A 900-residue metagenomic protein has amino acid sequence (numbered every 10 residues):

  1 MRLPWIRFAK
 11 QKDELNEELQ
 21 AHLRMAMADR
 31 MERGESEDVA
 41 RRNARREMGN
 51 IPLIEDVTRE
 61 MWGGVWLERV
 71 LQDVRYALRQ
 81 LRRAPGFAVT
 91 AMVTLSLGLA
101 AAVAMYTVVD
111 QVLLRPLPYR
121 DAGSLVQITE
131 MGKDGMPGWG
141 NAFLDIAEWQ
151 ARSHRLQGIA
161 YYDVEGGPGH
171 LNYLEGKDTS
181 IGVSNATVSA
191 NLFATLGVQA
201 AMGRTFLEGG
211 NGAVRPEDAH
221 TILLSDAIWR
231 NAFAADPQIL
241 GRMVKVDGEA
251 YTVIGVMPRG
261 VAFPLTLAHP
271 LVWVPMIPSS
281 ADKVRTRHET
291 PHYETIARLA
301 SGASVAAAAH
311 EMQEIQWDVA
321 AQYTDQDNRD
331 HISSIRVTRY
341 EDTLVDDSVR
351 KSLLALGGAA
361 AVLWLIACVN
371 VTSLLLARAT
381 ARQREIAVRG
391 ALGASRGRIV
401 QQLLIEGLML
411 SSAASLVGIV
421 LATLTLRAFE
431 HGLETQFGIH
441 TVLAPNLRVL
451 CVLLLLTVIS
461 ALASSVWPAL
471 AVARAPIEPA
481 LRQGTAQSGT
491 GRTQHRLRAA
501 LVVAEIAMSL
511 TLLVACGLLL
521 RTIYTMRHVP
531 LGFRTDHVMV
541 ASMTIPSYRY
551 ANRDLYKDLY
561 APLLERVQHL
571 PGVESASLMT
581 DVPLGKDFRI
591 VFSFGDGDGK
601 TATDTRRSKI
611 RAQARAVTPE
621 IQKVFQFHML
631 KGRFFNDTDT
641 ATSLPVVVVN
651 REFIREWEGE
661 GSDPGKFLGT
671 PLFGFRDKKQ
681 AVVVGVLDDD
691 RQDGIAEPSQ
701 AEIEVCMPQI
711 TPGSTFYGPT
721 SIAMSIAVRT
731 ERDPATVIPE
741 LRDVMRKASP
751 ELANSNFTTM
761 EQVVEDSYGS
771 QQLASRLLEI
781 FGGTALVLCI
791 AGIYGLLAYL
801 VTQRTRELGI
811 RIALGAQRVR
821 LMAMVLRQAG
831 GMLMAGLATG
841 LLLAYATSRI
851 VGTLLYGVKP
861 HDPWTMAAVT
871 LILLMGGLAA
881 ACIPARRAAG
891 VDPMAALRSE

Functional and structural regions predicted by a protein language model:
M1-V93, R298-A300, D325, E478-R492 (+2 more regions): Negatively charged linear elements and acidic catalytic determinants
A44-F87, Y119-R120, G167, T179 (+13 more regions): Membrane-helix entry/capping segments
V57-V89, Y340-D346, L374-Q401, I405 (+3 more regions): Alpha-helical transmembrane segments of integral membrane proteins
P85-V112, P116, A367-C368, S411-L416 (+4 more regions): Short, strongly hydrophobic transmembrane alpha-helices
L97-S124, T425-E434, M508-H537, R566 (+3 more regions): Alpha-helical transmembrane segments
M105-V108, T372, L408-A480, L518-R521 (+1 more regions): Small-residue-rich transmembrane alpha-helices
E165, N172, S184-G210, D218-S352 (+5 more regions): Mid-to-C-terminal secondary-structure elements that act as membrane-proximal/extracytoplasmic interface segments
A367-S411, A791-L833, L837, I850 (+2 more regions): Interfacial "coupling" helices/loops that link adjacent transmembrane helices in transporter permeases
